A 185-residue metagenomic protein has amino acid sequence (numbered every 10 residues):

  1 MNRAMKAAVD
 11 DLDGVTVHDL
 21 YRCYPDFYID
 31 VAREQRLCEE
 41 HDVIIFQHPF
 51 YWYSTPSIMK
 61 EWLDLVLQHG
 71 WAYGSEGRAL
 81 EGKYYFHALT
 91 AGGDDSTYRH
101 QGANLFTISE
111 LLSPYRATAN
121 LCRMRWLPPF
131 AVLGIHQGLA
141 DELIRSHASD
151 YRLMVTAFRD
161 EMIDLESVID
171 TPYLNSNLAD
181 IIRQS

Functional and structural regions predicted by a protein language model:
M1-A4, I29, S57-E61, E142: Generic recognition of short, well-ordered alpha-helical segments
M1-D11, T107-C122: Short, solvent-exposed amphipathic alpha-helices that sit in or adjacent to ligand/effector-binding or catalytic
M1-H18, R152, T156: N-terminal beta1-alpha1 ligand-phosphate binding loop
V15-E39: N-terminal beta-loop-helix "entrance" segment that forms/cooperates in small-molecule cofactor or anionic ligand
T16-H18, I45, F86-A88, L127-F130: Hydrophobic/aromatic beta-strand patches that form the interior of the parallel beta-sheet core in alpha/beta enzyme
R33-R116: Helix-loop-strand module that forms the ligand-binding subsite of alpha/beta enzymes
A119-S185: Glycine-rich phosphate/pyrophosphate-binding loop and the adjoining helix
